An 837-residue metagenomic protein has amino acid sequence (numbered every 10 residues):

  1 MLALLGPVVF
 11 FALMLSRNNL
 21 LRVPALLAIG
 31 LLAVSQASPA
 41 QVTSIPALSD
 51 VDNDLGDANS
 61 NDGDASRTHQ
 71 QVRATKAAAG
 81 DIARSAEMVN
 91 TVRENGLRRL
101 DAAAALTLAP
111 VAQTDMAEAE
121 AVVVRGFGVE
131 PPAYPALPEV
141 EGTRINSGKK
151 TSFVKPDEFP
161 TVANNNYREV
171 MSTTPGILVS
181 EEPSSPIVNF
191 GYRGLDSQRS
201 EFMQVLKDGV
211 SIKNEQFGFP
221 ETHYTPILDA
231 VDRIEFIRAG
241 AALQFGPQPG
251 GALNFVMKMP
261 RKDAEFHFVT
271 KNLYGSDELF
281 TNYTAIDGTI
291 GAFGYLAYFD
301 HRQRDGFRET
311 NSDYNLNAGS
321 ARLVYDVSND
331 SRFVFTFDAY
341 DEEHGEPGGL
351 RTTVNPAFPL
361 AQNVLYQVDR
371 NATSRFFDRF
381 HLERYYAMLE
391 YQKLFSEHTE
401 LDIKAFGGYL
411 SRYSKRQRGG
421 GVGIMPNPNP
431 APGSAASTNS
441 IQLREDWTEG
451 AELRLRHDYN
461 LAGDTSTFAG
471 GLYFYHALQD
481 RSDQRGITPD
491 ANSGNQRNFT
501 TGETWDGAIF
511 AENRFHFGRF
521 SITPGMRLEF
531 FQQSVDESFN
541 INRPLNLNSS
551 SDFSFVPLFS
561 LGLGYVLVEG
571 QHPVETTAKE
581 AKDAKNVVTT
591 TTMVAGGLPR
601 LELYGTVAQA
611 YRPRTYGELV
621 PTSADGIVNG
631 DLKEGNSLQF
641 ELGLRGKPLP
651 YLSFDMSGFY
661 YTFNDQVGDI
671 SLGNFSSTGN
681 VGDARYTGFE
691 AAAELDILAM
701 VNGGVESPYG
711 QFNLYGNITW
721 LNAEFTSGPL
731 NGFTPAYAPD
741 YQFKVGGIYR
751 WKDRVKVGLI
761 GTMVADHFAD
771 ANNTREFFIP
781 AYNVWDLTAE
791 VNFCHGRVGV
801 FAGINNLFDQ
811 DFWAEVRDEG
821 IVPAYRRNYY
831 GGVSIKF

Functional and structural regions predicted by a protein language model:
L15, D326, D338, F468 (+5 more regions): Conserved C-terminal beta-signal and adjacent last beta-strands/turns of outer-membrane beta-barrel proteins
P110, V140-R144, Y167-V170, N189-G194 (+5 more regions): N-terminal periplasmic accessory domains that precede and gate Gram-negative outer-membrane beta-barrel machines
A112, V140-T143, T151-S152, V162 (+2 more regions): Extracytoplasmic beta-strand/coil segments of soluble accessory domains associated with Gram-negative outer-membrane
V210-R238, A361: Short acidic/polar hinge/loop motifs at secondary-structure boundaries that mediate gating or recognition
Y274-Q303, R308-P347, R379-S396, A462-D464 (+3 more regions): Transmembrane beta-barrel wall of Gram-negative outer-membrane proteins
R332-F333, F380-G421, P428-R543, N548-S550 (+6 more regions): Face-selective signature of the C-terminal outer-membrane beta-barrel domain
E390-L394, E400-R418, G597-R614, E618 (+3 more regions): Membrane-embedded beta-barrel scaffold of Gram-negative outer-membrane proteins
R456-H457, A462, A469, F530 (+2 more regions): Gram-negative outer-membrane beta-barrel transporters
